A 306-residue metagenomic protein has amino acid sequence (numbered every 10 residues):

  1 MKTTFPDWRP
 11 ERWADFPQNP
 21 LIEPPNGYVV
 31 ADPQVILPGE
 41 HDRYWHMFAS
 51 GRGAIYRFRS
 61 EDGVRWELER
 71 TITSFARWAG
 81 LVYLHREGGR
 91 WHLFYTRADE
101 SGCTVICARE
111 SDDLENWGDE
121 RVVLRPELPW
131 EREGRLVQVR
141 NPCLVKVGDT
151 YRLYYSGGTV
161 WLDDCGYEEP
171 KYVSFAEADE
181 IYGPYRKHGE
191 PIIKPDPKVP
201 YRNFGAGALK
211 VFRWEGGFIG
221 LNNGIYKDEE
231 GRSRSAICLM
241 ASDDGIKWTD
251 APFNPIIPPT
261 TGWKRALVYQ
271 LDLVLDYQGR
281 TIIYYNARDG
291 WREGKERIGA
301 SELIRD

Functional and structural regions predicted by a protein language model:
M1-G80, H85-N203, F212-A266, L275-D306: Beta-rich carbohydrate-recognition and catalytic domains
